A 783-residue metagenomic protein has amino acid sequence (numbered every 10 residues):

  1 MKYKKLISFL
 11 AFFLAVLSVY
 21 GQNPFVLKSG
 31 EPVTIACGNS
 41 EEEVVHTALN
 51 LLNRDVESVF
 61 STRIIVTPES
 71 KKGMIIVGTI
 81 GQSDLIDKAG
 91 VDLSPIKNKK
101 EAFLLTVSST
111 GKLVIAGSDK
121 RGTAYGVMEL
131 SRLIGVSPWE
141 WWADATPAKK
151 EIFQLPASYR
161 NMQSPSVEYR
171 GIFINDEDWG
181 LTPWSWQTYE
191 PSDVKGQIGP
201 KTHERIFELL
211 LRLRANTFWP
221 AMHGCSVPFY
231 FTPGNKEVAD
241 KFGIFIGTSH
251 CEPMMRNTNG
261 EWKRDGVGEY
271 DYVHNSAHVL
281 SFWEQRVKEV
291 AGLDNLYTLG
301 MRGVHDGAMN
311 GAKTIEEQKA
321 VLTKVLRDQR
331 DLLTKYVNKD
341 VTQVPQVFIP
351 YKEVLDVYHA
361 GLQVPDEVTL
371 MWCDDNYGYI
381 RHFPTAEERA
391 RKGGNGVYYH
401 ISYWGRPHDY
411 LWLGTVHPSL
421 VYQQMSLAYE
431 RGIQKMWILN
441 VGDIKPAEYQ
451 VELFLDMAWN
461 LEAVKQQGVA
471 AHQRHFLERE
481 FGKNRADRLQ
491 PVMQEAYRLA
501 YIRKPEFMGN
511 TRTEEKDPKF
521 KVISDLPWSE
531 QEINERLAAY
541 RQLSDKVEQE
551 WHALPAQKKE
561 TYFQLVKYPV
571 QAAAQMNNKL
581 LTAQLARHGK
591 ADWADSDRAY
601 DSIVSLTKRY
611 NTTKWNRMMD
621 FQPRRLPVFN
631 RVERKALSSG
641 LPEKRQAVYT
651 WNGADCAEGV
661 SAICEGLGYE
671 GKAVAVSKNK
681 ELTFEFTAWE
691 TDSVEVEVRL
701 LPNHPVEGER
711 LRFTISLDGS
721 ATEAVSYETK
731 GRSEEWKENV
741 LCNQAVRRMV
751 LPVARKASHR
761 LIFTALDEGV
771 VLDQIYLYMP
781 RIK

Functional and structural regions predicted by a protein language model:
M1-P24: Bacterial Sec-dependent N-terminal signal peptides
Q22-S164: Contiguous, structured surface segment used for ligand recognition
G111-D144, F231-M255, R264-R286: Hydrophobic or amphipathic alpha-helical targeting/insertion segments
V114-G117, D178-P200, N216-S226, E261-H278 (+4 more regions): The substrate-binding groove and active-site-proximal loops of carbohydrate-active enzymes, especially glycoside
W139-K195, K201-A221, G393-G396: An acidic-aromatic substrate-binding cleft motif
A145-E151, Q473-P627: C-terminal non-catalytic alpha-helical accessory regions
K149-L155, H223, Y230, E237-K241 (+2 more regions): Gly/Pro-rich turn-and-neighbor structural signature
M619-K783: Extracytoplasmic
